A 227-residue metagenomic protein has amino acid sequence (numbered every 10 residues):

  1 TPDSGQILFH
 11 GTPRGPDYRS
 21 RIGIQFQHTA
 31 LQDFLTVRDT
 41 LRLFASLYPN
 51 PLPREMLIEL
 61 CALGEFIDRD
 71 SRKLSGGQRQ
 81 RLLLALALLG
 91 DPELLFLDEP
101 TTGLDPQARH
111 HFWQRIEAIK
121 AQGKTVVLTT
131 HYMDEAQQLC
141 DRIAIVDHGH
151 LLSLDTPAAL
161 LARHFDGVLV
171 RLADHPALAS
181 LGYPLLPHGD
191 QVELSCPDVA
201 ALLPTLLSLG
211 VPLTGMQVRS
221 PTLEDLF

Functional and structural regions predicted by a protein language model:
P2-Y18: Conserved ABC transporter NBD signature motif
R42, S46, P51-I67: Conserved ABC ATPase "signature" region
D70-L74: Conserved ABC ATPase signature
L84: Hydrophobic anchor residue at the start of the ABC signature
L95-D98: Catalytic Walker B motif of ABC-type/P-loop ATPase nucleotide-binding domains
F112-P197: ABC transporter nucleotide-binding domain
